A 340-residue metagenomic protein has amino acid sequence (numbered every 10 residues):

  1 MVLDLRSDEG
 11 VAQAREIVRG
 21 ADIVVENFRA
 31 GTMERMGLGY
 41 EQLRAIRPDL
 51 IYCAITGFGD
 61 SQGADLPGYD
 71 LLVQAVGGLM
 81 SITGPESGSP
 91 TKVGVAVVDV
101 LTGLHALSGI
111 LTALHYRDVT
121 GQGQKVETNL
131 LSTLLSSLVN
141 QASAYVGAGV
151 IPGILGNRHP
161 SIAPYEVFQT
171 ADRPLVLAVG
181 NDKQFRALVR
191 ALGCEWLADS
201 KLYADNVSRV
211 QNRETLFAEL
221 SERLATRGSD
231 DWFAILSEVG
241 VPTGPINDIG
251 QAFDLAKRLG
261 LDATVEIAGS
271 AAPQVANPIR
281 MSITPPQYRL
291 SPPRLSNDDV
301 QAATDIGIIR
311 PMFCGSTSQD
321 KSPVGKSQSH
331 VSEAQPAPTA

Functional and structural regions predicted by a protein language model:
M1-A45: A structured beta-alpha segment of the ubiquitous adenosine-cofactor-binding alpha/beta core
L3-L5, L130, M281: Hydrophobic residues in beta-strands and at strand termini
S7-E9, G59, S132, G250: Residue-level detector of flexible, active-site-proximal loop/helix-junction positions within diverse enzyme catalytic
D8, V97, V207-Q211: Charge-dense, low-complexity intrinsically disordered segments
G10-Q13, A106, G228: An acidic site on a long C-lobe helix of protein kinase domains
R15-G20, N27, I46, I51-C53 (+1 more regions): Acyl-CoA thioester-binding alpha/beta core of soluble enzymes
R29-A30, V95-L101, L259, L290: Flexible, glycine/proline-enriched loop segments at strand-loop-helix junctions that form or flank small-ligand binding
M36-L175, V179, P286, A340: Active-site-adjacent "lid/gating" segments in soluble enzymes
